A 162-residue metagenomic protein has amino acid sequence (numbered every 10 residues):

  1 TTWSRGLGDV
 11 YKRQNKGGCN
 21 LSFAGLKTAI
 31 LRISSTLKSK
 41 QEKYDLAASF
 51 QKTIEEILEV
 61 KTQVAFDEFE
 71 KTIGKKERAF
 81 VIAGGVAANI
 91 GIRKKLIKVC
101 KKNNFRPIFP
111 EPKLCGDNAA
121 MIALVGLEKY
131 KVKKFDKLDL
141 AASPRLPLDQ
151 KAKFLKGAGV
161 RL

Functional and structural regions predicted by a protein language model:
T1-Y11: Single conserved hydrophobic/aromatic residue that forms the stacking wall/gate of nucleotide- or nucleobase-binding
D9-F80, A87-F105, Y130-K133, Q150-L162: A contiguous, well-structured pocket-lining segment that forms one wall/lid of small-molecule binding clefts in soluble
G84-V86, P112: Active-site metal-binding loops of divalent metal-dependent hydrolases
P110-Q150: Glycine-rich phosphate-binding/hydrolytic loop that grips phosphoryl groups
